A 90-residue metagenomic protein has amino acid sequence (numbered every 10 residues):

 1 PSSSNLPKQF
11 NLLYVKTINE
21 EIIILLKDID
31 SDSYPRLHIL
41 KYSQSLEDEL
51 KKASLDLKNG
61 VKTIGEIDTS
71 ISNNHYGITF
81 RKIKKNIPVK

Functional and structural regions predicted by a protein language model:
P1-I18: Alpha-helical transmembrane signal-anchor/signal-peptide segments
Y14, I23-K27: Soluble periplasmic/extracytoplasmic beta-strand elements of cell-envelope proteins
T17-E20, K62: Charged, low-complexity intrinsically disordered regulatory/assembly segments
E20-I22, D32: Hydrophobic residues embedded in beta-strands of well-ordered beta-sheets
K27-K90: Extracytosolic and intramembrane catalytic regions of membrane-associated proteins in envelope/secretory systems
